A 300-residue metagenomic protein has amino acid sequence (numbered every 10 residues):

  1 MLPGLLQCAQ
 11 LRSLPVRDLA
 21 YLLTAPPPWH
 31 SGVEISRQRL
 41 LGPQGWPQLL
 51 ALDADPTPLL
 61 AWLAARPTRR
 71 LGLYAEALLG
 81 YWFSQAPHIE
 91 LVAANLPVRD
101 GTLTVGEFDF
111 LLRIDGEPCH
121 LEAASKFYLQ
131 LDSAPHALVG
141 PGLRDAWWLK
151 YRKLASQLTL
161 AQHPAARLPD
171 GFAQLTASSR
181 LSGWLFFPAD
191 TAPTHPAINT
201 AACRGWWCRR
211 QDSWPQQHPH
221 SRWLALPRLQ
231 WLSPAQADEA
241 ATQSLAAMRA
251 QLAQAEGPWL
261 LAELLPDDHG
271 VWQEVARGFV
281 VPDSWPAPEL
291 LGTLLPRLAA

Functional and structural regions predicted by a protein language model:
M1-A300: Intrinsically disordered, low-complexity Ser/Thr/Pro/Gly-rich regulatory segments
